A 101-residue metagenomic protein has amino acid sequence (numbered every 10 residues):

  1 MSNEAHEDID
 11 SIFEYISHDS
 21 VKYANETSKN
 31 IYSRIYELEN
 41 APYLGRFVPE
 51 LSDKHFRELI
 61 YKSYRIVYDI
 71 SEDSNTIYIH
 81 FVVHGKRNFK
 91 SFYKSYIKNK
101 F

Functional and structural regions predicted by a protein language model:
M1-S28: Arg/Lys-rich, positively charged N-terminal/basic patches that mediate binding to nucleic acids
F13, P42, Y93: Short, flexible helix/strand-to-coil boundary loops that buttress conserved ligand/catalytic motifs in alpha/beta
I35-L44: Short, solvent-exposed helix-to-loop capping segments enriched in aromatics
Y43-D73: Basic/aromatic recognition patch in beta-strand/loop cores that engages polyanionic ligands
Y61, D69-F101: Enriched for short, Lys/Arg-rich terminal
